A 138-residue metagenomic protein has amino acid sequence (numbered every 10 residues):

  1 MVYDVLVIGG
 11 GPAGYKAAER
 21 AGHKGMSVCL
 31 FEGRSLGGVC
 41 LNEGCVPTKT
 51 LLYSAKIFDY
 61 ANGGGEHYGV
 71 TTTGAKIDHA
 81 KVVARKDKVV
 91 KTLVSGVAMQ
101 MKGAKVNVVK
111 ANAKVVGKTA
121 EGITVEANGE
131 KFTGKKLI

Functional and structural regions predicted by a protein language model:
M1-A13: Beta1/beta-strand and adjacent pyrophosphate-binding region of the FAD-binding site in flavoprotein oxidoreductases
V2-Y3, E19-M26, F31-I138: Glycine-rich flavin
K16: Short alpha-helical segment within the catalytic ATP-binding CA
